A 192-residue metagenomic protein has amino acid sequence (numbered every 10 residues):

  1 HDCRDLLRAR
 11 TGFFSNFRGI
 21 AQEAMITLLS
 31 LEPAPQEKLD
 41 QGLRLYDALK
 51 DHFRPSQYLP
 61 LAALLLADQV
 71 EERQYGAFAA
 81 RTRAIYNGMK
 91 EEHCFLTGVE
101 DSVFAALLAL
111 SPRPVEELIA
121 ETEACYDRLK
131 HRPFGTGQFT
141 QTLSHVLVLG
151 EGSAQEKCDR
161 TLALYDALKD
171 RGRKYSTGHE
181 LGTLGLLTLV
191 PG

Functional and structural regions predicted by a protein language model:
H1-A62: N-terminal domain-start signal
H1-R4, P35-Q41, Y75-R83, L118-A120 (+1 more regions): Helix-turn-helix repeat elements of alpha-solenoid scaffolds
C3-T11, Y46-L49, I85-M89, L129 (+1 more regions): Hydrophobic, Leu/Ile/Phe/Ala-enriched alpha-helical segments that form helix-helix packing faces
A24, Y58-L64, A80-N87, S102-F104: Short, conserved phosphate-binding/catalytic loop or strand-edge motifs used in phosphoryl-/nucleotidyl-transfer
L28-S30, L64-D68, Y126: Non-catalytic tandem-repeat scaffold regions and their flanking low-complexity/translocation tails
L43-H52, S56, R73-E92, A124-C125: Structured all-alpha helical bundle cores of eukaryotic regulatory proteins
E71-Y75, G88-G192: A contiguous, surface-oriented mixed alpha/beta subdomain in the mid-to-C-terminal portion of proteins that forms
